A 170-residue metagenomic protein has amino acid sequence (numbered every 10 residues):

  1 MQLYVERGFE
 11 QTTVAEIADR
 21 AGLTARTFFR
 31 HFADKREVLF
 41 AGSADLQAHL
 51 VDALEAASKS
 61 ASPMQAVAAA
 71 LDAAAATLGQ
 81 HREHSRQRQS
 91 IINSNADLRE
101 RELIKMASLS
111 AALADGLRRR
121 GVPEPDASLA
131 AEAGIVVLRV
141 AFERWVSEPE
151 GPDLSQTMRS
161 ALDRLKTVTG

Functional and structural regions predicted by a protein language model:
M1-A15, R20: Short, amphipathic alpha-helix enriched in basic
V5, V14, S43-V51, A56: Short, basic, alpha-helical segments at the C-terminal edge of helix-turn-helix-like DNA-binding modules
E6-F9, F29-A41: HTH DNA-binding helix-turn interface
A48, E83-A111, R119-R120: Short secondary-structure transition hinges
A48-R88: Hydrophobic alpha-helical connector segments
L50, A74, L113, V137-W145: Hydrophobic recognition helices of helix-based DNA-binding modules
L103, R120-D163: Hydrophobic/aromatic-rich alpha-helical bundle segments in the mid-to-C-terminal region
